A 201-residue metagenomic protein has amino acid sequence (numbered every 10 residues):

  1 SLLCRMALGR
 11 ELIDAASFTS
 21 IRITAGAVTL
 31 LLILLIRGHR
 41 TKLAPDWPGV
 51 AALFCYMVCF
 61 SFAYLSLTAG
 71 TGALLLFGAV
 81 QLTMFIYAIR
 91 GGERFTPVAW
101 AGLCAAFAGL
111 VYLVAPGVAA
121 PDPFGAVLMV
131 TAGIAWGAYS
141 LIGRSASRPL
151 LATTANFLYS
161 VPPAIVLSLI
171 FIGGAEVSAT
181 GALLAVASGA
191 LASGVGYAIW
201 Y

Functional and structural regions predicted by a protein language model:
S1-L12, V58-L67, A138-R148, A198-Y201: Juxtamembrane C-cap of transmembrane helices in multi-pass membrane transport proteins
L2-A15, L65, V111-F124, S168-A185: Membrane-interface helix termini and inter-helical loops of multi-pass transporters
C4, A27-L30, T83-F85, V118-F171: Transmembrane alpha-helical segments that form core, pore/gating elements of small-molecule transporters/exporters
S17-V28, S61-R94, A132: Specific alpha-helical transmembrane segments that line the substrate/conduction pathway and gating interfaces
L30, L34, L53, F95-A115 (+2 more regions): Hydrophobic transmembrane alpha-helices of multi-pass small-molecule transport proteins
G38-F77, F85, A105-A108, Y112 (+1 more regions): Specific transmembrane alpha-helical segments of multi-pass solute transporters/efflux pumps, especially DMT/EamA
L43-A52, G92-F107, G125-M129, S147-Y159: Cytoplasmic-side transmembrane-helix entry/capping segments in multi-pass membrane proteins
A73-F77, R90-Y112, A119-A126, S178-L183: Loop-to-transmembrane alpha-helix entry segments
